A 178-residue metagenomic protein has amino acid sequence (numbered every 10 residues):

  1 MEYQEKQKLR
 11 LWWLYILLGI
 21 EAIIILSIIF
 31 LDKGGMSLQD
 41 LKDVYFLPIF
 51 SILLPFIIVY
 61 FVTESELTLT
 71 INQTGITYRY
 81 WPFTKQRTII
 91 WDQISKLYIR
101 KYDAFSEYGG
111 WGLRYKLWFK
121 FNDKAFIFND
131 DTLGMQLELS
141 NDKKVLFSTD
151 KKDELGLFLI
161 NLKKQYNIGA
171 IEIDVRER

Functional and structural regions predicted by a protein language model:
M1-D43, A125, D142-K144, T149 (+2 more regions): N-terminal membrane-targeting/pre-transmembrane regions
E5, L9, T63, Y78-K143 (+1 more regions): Non-transmembrane, membrane-adjacent beta-strand/coil modules in membrane-associated proteins and peripheral
E21, F46-V59: Canonical hydrophobic alpha-helical transmembrane segment
I58-T74, Y80: Transmembrane-cytosolic junction motif
T70, T88, T149: Short aromatic/basic micro-patch
Q73, W91, K152: ATP/adenylate-binding site constellation spanning eukaryotic-like Ser/Thr protein kinases, ABC-transporter
L133-K163: Terminal membrane-proximal soluble interaction domains of membrane-associated proteins
N167: N-terminal basic, Ser/Thr-rich segments that initiate or prime the first beta/alpha elements at protein or domain
